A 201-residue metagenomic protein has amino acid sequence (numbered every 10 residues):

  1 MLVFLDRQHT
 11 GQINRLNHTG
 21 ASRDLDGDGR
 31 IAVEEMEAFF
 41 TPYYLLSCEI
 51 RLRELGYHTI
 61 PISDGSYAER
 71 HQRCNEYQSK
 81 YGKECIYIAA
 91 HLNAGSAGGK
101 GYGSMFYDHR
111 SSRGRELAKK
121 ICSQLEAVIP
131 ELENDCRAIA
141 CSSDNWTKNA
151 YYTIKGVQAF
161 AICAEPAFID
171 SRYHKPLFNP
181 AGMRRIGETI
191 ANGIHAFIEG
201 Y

Functional and structural regions predicted by a protein language model:
M1, E54-H58, K80-I86, V128 (+2 more regions): Loop/turn elements at helix/coil->beta-strand transitions in domains of secreted/extracellular proteins
M1-C74, G101: Active-site histidine-acidic residue metal-binding/catalytic motifs, centered on HxH/HExxH-like signatures
F4-R7, R15, S79-K80, Y87-S96 (+1 more regions): Active-site-adjacent mobile loop/cap segments within catalytic or ligand-binding domains
H9-Q12, D64-E69, L92-A97, S111-R113 (+2 more regions): Solvent-exposed loop/turn segments at secondary-structure junctions within structured extracellular/periplasmic domains
I13-M36, A94-V128: A short, glycine/acidic-enriched catalytic loop
E35-Y43, G65-A68, S111-E116, L177-R185: Soluble non-cytosolic domains of exported or imported proteins
S47-E49, R53, R115-E131, K175-Y201: Long, well-ordered alpha-helical scaffolding segments within enzyme catalytic domains, especially pronounced
Q72-G82: Short, well-structured alpha-helical segments in soluble
